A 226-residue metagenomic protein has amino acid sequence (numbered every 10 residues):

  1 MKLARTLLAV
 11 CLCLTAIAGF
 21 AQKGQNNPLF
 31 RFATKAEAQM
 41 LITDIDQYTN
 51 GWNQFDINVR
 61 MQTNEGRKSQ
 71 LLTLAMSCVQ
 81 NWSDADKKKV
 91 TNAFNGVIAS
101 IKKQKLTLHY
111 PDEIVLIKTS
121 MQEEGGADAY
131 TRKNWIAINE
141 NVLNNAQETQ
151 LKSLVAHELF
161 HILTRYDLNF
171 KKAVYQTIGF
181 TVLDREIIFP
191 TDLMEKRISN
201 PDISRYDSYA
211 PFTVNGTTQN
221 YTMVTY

Functional and structural regions predicted by a protein language model:
M1-L8: Bacterial N-terminal signal peptides that target proteins for export
K23-K87: N-terminal mature-domain "stem" immediately C-terminal to a signal peptide or N-terminal signal-anchor/transmembrane
A75-N134: Auxiliary, metal-adjacent structural segments of Zn-dependent hydrolase domains
T119-A156, R165: Active-site scaffold of zinc-dependent metalloenzymes
L159-Y175: Catalytic Zn2+-binding segment of zinc metalloproteases
Q176-Y226: Metalloprotease/metallohydrolase-associated module, dominated by Zn2+-dependent proteases
